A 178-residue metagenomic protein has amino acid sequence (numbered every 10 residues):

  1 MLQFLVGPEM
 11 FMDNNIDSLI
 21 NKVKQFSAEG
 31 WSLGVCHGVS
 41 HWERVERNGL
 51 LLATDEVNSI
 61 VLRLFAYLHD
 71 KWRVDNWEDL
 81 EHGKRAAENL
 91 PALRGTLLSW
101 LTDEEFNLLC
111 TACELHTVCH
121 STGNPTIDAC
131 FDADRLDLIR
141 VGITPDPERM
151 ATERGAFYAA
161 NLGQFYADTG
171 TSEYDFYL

Functional and structural regions predicted by a protein language model:
F4-G7, F11-S18, A28-V57, L68 (+1 more regions): Divalent metal-dependent phosphate-bond-processing catalytic cores, especially two-metal-ion Mg2+/Mn2+ enzymes that act
L19, L97-L101: Short helix/loop segments within enzyme catalytic domains that coordinate or immediately flank catalytic cofactors
S27-W31, D70-N76, R94-L98, T117: Short amphipathic alpha-helical interaction patches enriched in hydrophobic/aromatic residues with interspersed Lys/Arg
V35-G38, D55-V61, D79-G83, T102-D103: Alpha-helix N-cap/helix-initiation sites
V39, E43-E46, R63, D103-E114: Short, well-structured alpha-helical segments
V45-L50, E81-T96: An active-site-proximal "capping" alpha-helix that borders the catalytic cofactor pocket
S59-E78, H82-A86, C110-T117, D134: His-Asp-centered metal-binding catalytic motifs of divalent-metal-dependent phosphohydrolases/nucleases
